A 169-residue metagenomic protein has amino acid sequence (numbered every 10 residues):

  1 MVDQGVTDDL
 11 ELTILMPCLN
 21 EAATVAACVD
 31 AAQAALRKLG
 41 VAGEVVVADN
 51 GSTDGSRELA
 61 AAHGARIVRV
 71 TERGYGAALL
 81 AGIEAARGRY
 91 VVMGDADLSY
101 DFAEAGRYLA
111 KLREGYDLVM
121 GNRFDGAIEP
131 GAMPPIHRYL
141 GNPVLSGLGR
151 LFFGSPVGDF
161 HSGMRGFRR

Functional and structural regions predicted by a protein language model:
M1-A34, V41: N-proximal low-complexity "stem/linker" segments adjacent to membrane-targeting elements
E11-T13, E44, R66, Y90 (+1 more regions): Structural signature of beta-strand start/N-cap positions in the alpha/beta core of ABC transporter nucleotide-binding
I14, V25, A32, G82 (+3 more regions): Residue-level signature of catalytic and energy-coupling elements of molecular machines, predominantly ATP/GTP-dependent
A23-A27, D54-E58, A77, D159: Residue-level preference for short helical/loop micro-motifs built around acidic side chains
V41-V46, R57-A85: Conserved donor nucleotide-binding strand/loop of the catalytic core
D49-R57, L98: A conserved acidic beta->alpha catalytic loop
T71-A85, Y90, F102-R169: Acceptor/aglycone-binding surface of glycosyltransferases and processive sugar-polymer synthases
